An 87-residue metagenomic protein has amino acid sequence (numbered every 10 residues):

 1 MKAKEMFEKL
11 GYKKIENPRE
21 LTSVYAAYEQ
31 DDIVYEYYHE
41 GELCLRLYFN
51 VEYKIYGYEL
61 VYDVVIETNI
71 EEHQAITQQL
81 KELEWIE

Functional and structural regions predicted by a protein language model:
M1-N17: Amphipathic alpha-helical segments
A3-M6, V61-E87: Ampiphathic alpha-helical segments that act as solvent-exposed interaction surfaces
P18-Q74: Acidic, low-complexity, intrinsically disordered interaction modules
